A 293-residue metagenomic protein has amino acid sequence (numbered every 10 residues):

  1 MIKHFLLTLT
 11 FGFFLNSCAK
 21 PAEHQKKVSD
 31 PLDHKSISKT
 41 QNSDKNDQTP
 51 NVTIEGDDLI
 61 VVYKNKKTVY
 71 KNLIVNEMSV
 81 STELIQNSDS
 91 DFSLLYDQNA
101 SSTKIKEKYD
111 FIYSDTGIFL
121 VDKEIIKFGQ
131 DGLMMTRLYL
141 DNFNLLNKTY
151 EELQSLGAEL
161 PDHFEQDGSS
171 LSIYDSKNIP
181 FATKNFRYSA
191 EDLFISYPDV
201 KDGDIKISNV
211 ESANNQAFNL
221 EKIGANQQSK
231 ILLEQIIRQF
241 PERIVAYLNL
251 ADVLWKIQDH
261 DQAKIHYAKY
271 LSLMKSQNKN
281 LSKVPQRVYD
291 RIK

Functional and structural regions predicted by a protein language model:
F5, H24, D97-I205: Acidic, small-residue rich beta-repeat scaffolds with periodic aromatic anchors
N16-S17: C-terminal motif of bacterial Sec signal peptides marking the signal peptidase cleavage site
K35-E55, D89-Q98: Acidic/hydrophobic-patterned starts of short beta strands in beta-sheet-rich repeat architectures
P180-P241, V245: Alpha-helical adaptor scaffolds
N215, N249, K283-V284, V288-R291: Canonical tetratricopeptide repeat
W255-N278: TPR/TPR-like (Sel1-like) alpha-helical repeat modules
